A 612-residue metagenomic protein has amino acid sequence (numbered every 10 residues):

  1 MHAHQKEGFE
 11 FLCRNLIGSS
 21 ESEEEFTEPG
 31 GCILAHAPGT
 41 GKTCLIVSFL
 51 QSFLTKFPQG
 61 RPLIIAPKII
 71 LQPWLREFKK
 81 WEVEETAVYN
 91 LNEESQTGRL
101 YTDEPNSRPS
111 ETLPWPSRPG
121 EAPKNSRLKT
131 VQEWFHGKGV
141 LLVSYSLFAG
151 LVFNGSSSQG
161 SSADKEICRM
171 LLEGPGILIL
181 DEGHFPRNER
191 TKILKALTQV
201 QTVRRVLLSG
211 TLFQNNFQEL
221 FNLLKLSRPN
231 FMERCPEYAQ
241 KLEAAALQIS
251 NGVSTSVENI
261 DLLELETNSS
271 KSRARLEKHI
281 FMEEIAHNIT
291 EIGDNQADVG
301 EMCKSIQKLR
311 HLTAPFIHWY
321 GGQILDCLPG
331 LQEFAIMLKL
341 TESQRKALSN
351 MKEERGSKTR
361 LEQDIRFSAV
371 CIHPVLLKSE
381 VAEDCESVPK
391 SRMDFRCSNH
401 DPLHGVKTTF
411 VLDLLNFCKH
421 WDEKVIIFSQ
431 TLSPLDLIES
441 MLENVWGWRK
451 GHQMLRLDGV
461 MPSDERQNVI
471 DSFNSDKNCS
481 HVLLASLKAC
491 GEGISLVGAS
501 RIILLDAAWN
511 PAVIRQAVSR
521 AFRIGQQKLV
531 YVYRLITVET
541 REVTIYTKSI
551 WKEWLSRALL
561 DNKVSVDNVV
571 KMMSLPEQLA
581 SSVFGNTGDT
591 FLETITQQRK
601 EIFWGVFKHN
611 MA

Functional and structural regions predicted by a protein language model:
M1-E28, L403-F410: N-terminal pre-P-loop "Q-motif" helix
L12, V206, N268, S272-S391 (+2 more regions): Inter-lobe connector of SF1/SF2 helicase motors
S20-L75, E84, V203, D422: Conserved SF1/SF2 helicase motif Ia
G31, A37-P38, C44-L45, L50 (+4 more regions): Conserved Helicase C-terminal RecA-like lobe
L54-L180, R187-N188, A245-G252, I285-A297 (+2 more regions): SF2 helicase/translocase NTPase motor core, specifically the RecA-like lobe 1 inter-motif segment between Walker
S144, E443, G447-I545, K552: Conserved RecA-like P-loop NTPase helicase motor core
I177, L194-I317: Conserved P-loop NTPase motor "coupling/switch" region that bridges the ATPase
W509-V518, F522-F607: A conserved SF2-helicase RecA2
